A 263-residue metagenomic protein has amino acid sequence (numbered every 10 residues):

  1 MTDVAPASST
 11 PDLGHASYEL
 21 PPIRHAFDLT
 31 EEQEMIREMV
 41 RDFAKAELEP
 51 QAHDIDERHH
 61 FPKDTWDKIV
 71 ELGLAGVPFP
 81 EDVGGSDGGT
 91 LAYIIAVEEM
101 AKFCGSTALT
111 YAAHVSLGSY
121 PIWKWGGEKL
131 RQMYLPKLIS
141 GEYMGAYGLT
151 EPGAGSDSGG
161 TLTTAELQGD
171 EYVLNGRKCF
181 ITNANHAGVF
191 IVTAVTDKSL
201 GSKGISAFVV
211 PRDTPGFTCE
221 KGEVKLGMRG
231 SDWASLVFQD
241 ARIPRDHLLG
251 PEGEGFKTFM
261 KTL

Functional and structural regions predicted by a protein language model:
M1-E32: Intrinsic disorder at enzyme termini
D3, R24-L29, I36, K102 (+1 more regions): Glycine-rich beta->alpha junctions and the first turn(s) of the following alpha-helix
F27-E47, Q51: Mature N-terminal segment immediately following signal peptide/propeptide cleavage in secreted/periplasmic
V40-L48, G126-R131, G169-N175, A207-F217 (+1 more regions): Long, well-ordered alpha-helical segments
E71-M144, T182-V189, G201: Internal helix-loop-helix
G153-S156, F180-N183, D197-S199, K225-D232: Short Gly/Pro-enriched turn/cap motifs at secondary-structure boundaries
T163-E166: A structural signal for short hydrophobic beta-strand segments in well-ordered beta-sheet cores
E171, N175-E220: A short core secondary-structure module
